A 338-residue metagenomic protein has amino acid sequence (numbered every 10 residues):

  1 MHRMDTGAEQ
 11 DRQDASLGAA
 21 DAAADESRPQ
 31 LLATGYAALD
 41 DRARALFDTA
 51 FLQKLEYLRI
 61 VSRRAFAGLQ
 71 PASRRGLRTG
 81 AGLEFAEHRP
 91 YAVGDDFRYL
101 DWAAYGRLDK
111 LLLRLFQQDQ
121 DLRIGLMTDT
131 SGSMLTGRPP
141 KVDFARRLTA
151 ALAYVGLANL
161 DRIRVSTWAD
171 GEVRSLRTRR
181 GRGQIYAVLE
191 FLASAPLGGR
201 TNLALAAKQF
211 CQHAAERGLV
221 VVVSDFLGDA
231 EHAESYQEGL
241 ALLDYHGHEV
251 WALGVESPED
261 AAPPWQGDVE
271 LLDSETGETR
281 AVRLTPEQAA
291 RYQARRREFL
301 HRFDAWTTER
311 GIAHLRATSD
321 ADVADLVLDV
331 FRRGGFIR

Functional and structural regions predicted by a protein language model:
H2-R180, L219, V223-S224, E231 (+4 more regions): An amphipathic, basic-hydrophobic helix/alpha-beta surface used to engage anionic, phosphate-rich ligands or surfaces
A19-A20, A207-C211, A215, L219-L227 (+3 more regions): C-terminal functional segments of enzyme domains
T178-E190, R332-R333, R338: Short, electropositive alpha-helical surface patch
Q184-G218, A230, E256, A261: Von Willebrand factor
E216-R217, H232-V269, D273-T276: Helix-loop elements that line ligand-binding/catalytic pockets
P258, A262-H301: SAM-dependent methyltransferase
R302-R333: Conserved, well-ordered alpha-helix/loop/beta-strand core segments that scaffold catalytic motifs
